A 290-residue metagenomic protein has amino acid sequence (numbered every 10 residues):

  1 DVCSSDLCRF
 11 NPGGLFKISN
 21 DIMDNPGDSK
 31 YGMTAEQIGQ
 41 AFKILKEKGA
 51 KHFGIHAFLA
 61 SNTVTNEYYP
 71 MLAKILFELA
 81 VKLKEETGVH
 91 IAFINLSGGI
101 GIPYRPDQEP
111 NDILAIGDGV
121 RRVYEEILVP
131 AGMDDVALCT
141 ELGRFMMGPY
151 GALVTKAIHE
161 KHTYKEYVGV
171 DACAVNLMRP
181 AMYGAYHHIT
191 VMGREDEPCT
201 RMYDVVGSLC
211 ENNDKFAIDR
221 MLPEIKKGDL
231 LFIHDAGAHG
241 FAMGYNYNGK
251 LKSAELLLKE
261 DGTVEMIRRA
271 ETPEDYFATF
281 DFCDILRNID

Functional and structural regions predicted by a protein language model:
V2-S4: Short, small-residue-biased leader/transition segments that mark boundaries at the very start of proteins
D6-N11: ATP-grasp fold ATP-binding core
P12-H159: Active-site loop/helix belt of alpha/beta enzymes
M133-D290: Charged (often Lys/Glu-rich) extended helix/loop segments that serve as interaction or gating elements
